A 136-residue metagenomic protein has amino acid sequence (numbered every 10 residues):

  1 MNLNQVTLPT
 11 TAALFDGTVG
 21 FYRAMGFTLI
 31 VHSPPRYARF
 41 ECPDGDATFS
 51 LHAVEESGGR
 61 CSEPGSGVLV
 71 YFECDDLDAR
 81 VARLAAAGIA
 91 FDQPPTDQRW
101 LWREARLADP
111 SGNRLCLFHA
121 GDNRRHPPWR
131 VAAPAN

Functional and structural regions predicted by a protein language model:
M1-V19, V68-V70, A120-N136: N-terminal beta-strand motif that seeds the catalytic metal site of vicinal oxygen chelate
N2-A13, F40-E41, R60-A87, R103-N113: Vicinal oxygen chelate
R23-I30, I89-A90: Conserved acetyl-CoA-binding loop of GNAT-fold acetyltransferases
T28-P64, R114-A120: Conserved short beta-strand elements that form part of the metal-binding/catalytic scaffold of enzyme active sites
V81-N136: Vicinal oxygen chelate
